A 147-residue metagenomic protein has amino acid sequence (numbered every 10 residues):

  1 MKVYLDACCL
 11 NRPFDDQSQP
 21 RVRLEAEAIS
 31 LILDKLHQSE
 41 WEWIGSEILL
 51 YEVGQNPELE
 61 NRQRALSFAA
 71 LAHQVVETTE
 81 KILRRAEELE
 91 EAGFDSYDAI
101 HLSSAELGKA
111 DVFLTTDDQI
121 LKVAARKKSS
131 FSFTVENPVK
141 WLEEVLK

Functional and structural regions predicted by a protein language model:
K2, D16-A26, K35, E91-A92 (+1 more regions): Acidic, PIN/NYN-like endoribonuclease modules and their adjacent C-terminal/linker elements
Y4-P57, A70, Q74-V75, P138-E144: PIN/NYN-family metal-dependent endoribonuclease catalytic core
C9, L49, I82, I100-H101 (+1 more regions): Alpha-helix capping/helix-boundary segments
Y51, Q55, F94, D118-I120: Acidic, metal-coordinating catalytic cores used for nucleic-acid/nucleotide bond scission and strand-transfer chemistry
L59-S67, V123-S129: Short, aromatic/basic amphipathic alpha-helical patches
R62-E87: Helix-adjacent hinge/juxtasegments
E77, S96-A99, T115: Short beta-strand scaffold positions
E87-E88, H101: Conserved interaction-surface patches within small, structured recognition/assembly domains
